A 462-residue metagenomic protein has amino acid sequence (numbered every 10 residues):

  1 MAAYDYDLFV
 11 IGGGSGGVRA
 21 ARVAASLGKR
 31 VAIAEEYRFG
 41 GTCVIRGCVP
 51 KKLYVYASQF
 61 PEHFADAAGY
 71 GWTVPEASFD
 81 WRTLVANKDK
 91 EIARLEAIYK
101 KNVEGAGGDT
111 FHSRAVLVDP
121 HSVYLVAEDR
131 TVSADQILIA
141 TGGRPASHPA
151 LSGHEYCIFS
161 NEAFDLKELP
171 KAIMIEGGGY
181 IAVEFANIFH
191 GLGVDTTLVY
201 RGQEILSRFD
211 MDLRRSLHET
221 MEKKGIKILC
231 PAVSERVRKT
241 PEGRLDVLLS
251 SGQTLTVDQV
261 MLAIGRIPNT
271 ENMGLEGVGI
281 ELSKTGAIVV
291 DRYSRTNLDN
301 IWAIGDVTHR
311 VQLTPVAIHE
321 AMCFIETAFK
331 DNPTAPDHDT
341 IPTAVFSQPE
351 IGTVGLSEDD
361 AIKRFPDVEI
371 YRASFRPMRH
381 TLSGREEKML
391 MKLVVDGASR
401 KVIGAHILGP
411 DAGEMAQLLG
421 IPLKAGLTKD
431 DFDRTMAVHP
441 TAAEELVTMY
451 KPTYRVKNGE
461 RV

Functional and structural regions predicted by a protein language model:
A2-G14, L169-G179: Beta1/beta-strand and adjacent pyrophosphate-binding region of the FAD-binding site in flavoprotein oxidoreductases
A2-Y6, R22-K29, A34-L169, G202-L206 (+5 more regions): Glycine-rich flavin
I11-G16, A20-Y37, T42, V49 (+5 more regions): Flexible, glycine-rich terminal cap/loop adjacent to redox cofactors in electron-transfer oxidoreductases
G17, G179-A182, A317: Catalytic nucleophile loop
C48, I139-V199, K227, E276-V278 (+2 more regions): Glycine-rich dinucleotide-binding loop and its adjacent helix/turn
D109-H112, V116-L125, V132, L192-R292 (+1 more regions): A Rossmann-like FAD-binding core segment of flavoenzymes
H154-P170, T254-K330: FAD-site-proximal beta/loop scaffold in flavoenzymes
